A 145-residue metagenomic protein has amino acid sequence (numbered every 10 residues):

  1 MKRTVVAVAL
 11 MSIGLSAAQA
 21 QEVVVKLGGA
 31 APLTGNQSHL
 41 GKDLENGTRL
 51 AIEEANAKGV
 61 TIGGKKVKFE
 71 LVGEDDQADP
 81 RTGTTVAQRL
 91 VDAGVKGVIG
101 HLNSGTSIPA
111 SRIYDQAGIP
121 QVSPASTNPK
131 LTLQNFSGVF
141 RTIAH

Functional and structural regions predicted by a protein language model:
M1-A20: Gram-negative bacterial Sec-dependent N-terminal signal peptides
A18-G29, I62-K68: Immediate post-signal peptide segment of exported/extracytoplasmic ligand-binding proteins
G28-R49, E74-R81, L102-G105: Extracytoplasmic "Venus flytrap"
A31-Q37, I52-G59, L90-G94, I99-L102 (+1 more regions): Sec/Tat-exported extracytoplasmic proteins
L33-H39, G73-D76, K96, F136-A144: Second-shell loop/turn segments in exported
N46-E70: Signal peptide-proximal N-terminal region of secreted/periplasmic/extracellular or secretory-lumen proteins
V72-G73, Q77-K96: Short, well-structured alpha-helical segments in soluble
R81, V95-H145: Extracytoplasmic ligand/sensor domains, especially the bilobed periplasmic-binding protein
